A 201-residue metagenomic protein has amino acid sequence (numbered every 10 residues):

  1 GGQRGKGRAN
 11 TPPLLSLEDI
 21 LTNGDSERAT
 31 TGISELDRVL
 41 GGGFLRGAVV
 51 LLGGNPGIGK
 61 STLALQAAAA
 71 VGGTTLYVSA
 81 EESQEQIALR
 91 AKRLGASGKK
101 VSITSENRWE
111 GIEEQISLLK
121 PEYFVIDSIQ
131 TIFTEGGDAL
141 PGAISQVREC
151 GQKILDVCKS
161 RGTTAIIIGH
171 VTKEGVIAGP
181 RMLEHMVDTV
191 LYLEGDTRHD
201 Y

Functional and structural regions predicted by a protein language model:
G1-G7, L119: Short, small/acidic-rich helices and loops at N termini and domain boundaries of DNA replication/processing enzymes
G2, P56-I58, E81-E85, R93-A96 (+6 more regions): Conserved nucleotide-binding/hydrolysis micro-motifs of P-loop NTPases
K6-L94, E113: The Walker A/P-loop phosphate-binding site
D25-S26, L76, G98-E106, F133-R148: Flexible beta-alpha connector loops of hexameric P-loop NTPases
A70-G72, R93-K99, L140, M182 (+1 more regions): A short alpha->loop->secondary-structure connector
V71, L119, V157-R161: Helix C-cap/helix->beta junction micro-motif
I116-I126: Proline-aspartate-enriched helix->loop->beta-strand connector
R148, Q152-Y201: Phosphate-binding/switch region of NTP-binding enzymes
